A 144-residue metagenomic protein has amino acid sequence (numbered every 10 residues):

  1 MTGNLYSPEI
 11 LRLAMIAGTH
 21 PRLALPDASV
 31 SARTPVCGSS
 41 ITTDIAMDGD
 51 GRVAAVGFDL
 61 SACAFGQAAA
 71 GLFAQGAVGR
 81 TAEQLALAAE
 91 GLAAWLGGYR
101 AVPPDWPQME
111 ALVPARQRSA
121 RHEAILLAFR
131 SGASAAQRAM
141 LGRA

Functional and structural regions predicted by a protein language model:
M1-T19, E83-A144: C-terminal binding/interaction regions
G3-S7, G49-R52, D59-L60: Intrinsically disordered, low-complexity segments enriched in small residues
I16-G57: Structured beta-strand/loop patches that form or line metal/cofactor-binding pockets in enzymes
I45, G76-A77, L87-A89: Short C-terminal domain-edge/linker segments immediately following a structured domain
L60, V78-G79, A128: A generic structural motif
S61-G66: Short, thiol/selenol-centered motifs that function as redox-active sites or metal-ligating centers
A69-T81: Alpha-helical support elements that line or immediately flank enzyme active sites and cofactor-binding pockets
